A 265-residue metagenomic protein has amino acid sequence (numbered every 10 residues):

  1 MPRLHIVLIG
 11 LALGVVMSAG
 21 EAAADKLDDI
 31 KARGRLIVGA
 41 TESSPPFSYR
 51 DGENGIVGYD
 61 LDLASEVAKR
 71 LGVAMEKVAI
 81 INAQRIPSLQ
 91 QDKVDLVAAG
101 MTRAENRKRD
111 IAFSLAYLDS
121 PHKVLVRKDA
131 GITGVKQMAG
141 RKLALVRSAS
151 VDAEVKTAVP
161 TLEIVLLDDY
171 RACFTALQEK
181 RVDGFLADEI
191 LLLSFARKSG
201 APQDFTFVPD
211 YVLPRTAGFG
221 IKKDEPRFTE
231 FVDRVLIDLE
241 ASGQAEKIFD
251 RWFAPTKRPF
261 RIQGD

Functional and structural regions predicted by a protein language model:
A24-G100, R109: Extracytoplasmic small-molecule ligand-binding "clamshell" domains of the periplasmic binding protein/Venus flytrap
L27, Y117, V126-L143: Flexible hinge/capping segments at coil-to-helix
R35-A40, V57, V135-A149, L162-E163: Short loop->beta-strand "edge-of-pocket" segments that line small-molecule binding or catalytic clefts across diverse
E42, L118-V126, E189, L193-I237 (+1 more regions): Periplasmic-binding protein-like
L61-R70, K136-Q137, R141-K142, R147-S150 (+2 more regions): Extended ligand-binding regions for polar small-molecule ligands
E76-P87, S150, V165-T175, E179 (+1 more regions): Short helix-initiation/N-cap motifs at beta->coil->alpha
P87, M101-R109, E154-T157, Q178 (+1 more regions): A ligand-binding cleft/hinge motif common to bilobed small-molecule-binding domains
S150-L167, Q203-F207, L236-D265: Ligand-binding clefts/hinges and TM-proximal coupling segments of bilobed small-molecule sensing domains
